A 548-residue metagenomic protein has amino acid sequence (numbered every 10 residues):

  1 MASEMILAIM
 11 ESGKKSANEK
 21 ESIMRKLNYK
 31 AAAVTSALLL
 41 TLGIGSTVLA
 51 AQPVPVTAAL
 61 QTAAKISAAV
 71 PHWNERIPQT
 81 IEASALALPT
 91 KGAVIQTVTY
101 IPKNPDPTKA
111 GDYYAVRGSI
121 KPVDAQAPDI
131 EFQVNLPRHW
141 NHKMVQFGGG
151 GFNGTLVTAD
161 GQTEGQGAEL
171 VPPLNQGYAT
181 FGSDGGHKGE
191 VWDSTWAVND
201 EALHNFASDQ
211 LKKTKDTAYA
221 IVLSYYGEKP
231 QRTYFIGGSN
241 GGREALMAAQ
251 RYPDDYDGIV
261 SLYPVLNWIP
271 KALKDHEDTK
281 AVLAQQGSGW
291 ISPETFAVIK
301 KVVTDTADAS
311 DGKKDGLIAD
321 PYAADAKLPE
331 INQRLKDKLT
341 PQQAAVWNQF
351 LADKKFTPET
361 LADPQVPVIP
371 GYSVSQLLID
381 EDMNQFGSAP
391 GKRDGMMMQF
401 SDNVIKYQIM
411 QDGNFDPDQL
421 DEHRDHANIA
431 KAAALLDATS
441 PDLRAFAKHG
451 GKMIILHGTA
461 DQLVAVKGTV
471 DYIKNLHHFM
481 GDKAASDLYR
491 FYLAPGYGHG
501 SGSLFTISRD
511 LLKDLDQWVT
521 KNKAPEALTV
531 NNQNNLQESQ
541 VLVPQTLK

Functional and structural regions predicted by a protein language model:
M5, M24-L49: Gram-negative bacterial Sec-dependent N-terminal signal peptides
A51-K143, L156-T158, G167-A168, S310-I318 (+4 more regions): Catalytic-loop region of hydrolases
N141, G150-G227, L273, G413-L435 (+1 more regions): Cap/lid segment of the alpha/beta-hydrolase catalytic domain
E228-G238: Alpha/beta-hydrolase fold nucleophile elbow
G237-G241, A245: Gly/Ala-rich beta-loop-alpha elbow adjacent to hydrolase catalytic centers
M247-A249, D254-K355, L493: A catalytic-pocket lid/entrance helix-loop region that shapes and gates access to the active site across common
I455-H457: Short beta-strand/loop motif that positions the catalytic acidic residue of the alpha/beta-hydrolase fold
L463-K467: Conserved alpha/beta-hydrolase "acid-adjacent" motif
